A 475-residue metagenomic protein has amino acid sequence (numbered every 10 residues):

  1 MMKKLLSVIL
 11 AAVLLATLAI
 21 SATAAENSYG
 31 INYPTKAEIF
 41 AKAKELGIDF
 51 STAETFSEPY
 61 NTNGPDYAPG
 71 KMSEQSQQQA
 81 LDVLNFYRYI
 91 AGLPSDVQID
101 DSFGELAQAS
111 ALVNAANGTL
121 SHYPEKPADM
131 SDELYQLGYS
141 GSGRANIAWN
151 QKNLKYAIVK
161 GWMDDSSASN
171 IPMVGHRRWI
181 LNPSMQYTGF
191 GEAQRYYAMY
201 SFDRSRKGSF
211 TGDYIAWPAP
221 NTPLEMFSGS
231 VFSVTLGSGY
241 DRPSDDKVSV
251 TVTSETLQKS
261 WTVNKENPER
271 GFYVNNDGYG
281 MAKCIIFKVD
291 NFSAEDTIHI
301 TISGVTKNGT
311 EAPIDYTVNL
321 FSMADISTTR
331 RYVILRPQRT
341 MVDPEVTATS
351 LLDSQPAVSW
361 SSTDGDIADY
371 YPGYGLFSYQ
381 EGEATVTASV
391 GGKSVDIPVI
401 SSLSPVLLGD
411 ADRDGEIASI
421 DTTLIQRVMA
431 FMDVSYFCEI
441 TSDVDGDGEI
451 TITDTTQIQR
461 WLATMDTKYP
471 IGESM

Functional and structural regions predicted by a protein language model:
L5-E105, A109-V113, Q186, A193-D343 (+2 more regions): N-terminal targeting leaders of exported, membrane, and organelle-targeted proteins
A16-T23, T363-D366, P372-L376, E381 (+2 more regions): Cellulosome-associated attachment modules in secreted, modular CAZymes
N27-G30, D129-M199: A well-ordered secondary-structure block
N27-S28, G64-Q75, Y89-D100, R144-K152 (+3 more regions): Second-shell loop/turn segments in exported
G30-P34, G70-D82, V97-E105, S121-E125 (+4 more regions): Soluble non-cytosolic domains of exported or imported proteins
A68, M72, Y89-L106, N117-D132 (+2 more regions): Surface-exposed patches in mature extracellular/periplasmic domains of secreted proteins
D245-E255, L352-D369: Change to "...patches in solvent-exposed regions of secreted, membrane-anchored, or virion-exposed structural
A348-A357, D433-V434, D466-T467: Extracellular acidic loop/turn motifs
